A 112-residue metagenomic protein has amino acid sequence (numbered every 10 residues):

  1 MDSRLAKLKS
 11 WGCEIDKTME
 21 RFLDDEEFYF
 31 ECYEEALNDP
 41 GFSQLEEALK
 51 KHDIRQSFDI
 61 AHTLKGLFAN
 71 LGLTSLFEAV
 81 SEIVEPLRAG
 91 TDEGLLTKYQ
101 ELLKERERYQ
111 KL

Functional and structural regions predicted by a protein language model:
M1-A6: Non-catalytic signal-transmission and effector/linker regions of two-component phosphorelay proteins
K9, E35-A36, T74-F77: Alpha-helix N-cap/helix-start motif at coil-to-helix transitions, marked by capping-box chemistry
W11-T63, D92-K111: Long, amphipathic alpha-helical coiled-coil segments characteristic of histidine-phosphotransfer scaffolds
G41, D53, S57-I60, F68-R88: Short, well-ordered alpha-helical segments that carry or flank key catalytic/ligand-binding motifs at enzyme/regulatory
N70, K111-L112: Intrinsically disordered or highly flexible coil/loop and linker segments, enriched in small and charged/polar residues
